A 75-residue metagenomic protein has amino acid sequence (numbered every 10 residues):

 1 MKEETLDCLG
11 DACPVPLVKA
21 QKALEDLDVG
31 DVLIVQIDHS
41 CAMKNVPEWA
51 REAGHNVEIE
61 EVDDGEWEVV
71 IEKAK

Functional and structural regions predicted by a protein language model:
M1-K2, K75: N-terminal targeting leader peptides, primarily classical Sec-type signal peptides for secretion
K2-L9, I34: Short amphipathic
E3, V32, D64-E68: A generic structural signal for beta-strand entry/edge sites
T5, E25, I59-E61: Short secondary-structure boundary/capping segments
P14-V15, K19-G54: Amphipathic, hydrophobic secondary-structure cores in small proteins
P47-K75: C-terminal structural segments of small proteins and small subunits
